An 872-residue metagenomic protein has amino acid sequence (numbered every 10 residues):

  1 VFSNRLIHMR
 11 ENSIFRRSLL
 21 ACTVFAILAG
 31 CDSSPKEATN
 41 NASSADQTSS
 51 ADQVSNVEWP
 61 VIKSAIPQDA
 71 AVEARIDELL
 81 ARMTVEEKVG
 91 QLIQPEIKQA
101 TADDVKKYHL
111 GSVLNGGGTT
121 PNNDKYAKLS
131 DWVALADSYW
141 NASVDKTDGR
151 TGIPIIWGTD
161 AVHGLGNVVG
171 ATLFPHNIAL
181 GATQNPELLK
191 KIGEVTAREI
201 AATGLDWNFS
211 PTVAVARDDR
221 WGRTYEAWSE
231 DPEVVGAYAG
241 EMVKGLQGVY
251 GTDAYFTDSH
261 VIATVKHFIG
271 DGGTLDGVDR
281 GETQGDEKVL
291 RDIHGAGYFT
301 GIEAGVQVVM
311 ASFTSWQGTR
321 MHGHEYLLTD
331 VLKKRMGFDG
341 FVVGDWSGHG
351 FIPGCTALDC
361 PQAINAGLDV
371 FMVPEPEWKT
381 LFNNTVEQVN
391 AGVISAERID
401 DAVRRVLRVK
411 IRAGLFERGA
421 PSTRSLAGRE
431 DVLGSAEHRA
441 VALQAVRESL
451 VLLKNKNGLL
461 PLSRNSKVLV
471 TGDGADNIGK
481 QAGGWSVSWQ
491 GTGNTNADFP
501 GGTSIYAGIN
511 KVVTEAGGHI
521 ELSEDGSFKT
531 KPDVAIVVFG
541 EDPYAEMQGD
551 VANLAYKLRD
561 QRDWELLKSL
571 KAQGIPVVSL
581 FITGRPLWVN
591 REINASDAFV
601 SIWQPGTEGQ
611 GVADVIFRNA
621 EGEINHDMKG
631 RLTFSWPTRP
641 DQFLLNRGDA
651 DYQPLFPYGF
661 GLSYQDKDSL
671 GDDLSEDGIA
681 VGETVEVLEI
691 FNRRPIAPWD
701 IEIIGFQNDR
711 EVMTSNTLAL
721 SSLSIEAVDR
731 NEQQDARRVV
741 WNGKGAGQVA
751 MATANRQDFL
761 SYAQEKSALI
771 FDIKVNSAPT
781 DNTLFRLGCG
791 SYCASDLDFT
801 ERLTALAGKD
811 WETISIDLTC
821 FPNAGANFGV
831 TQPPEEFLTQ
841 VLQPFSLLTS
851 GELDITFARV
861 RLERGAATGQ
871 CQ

Functional and structural regions predicted by a protein language model:
L6-L19: Bacterial N-terminal signal peptides that target proteins for export
L20-F25: Hydrophobic helical h-region of N-terminal Sec-dependent signal peptides in bacterial secretory/periplasmic proteins
I27-G30: C-terminal motif of bacterial Sec signal peptides marking the signal peptidase cleavage site
D32-D700, Q872: Glycoside hydrolase catalytic-domain context in secreted enzymes
D614, L847-Q872: Extracellular polysaccharide-targeting segments
N716-A750: Short carbohydrate-recognition loop motifs
K744-Q832, T849-T856, R861: Extracellular ligand-binding interfaces
E835-P844: Noncatalytic modules at the cell exterior or secretory-pathway interfaces, chiefly beta-strand-rich lectin/adhesion
